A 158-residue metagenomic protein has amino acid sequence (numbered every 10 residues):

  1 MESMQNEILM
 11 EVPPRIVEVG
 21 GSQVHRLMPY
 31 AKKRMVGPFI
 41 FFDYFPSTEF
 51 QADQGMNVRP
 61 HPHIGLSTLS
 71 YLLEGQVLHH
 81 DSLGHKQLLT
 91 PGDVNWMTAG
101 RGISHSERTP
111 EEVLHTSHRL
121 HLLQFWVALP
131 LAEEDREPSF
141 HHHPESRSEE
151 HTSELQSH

Functional and structural regions predicted by a protein language model:
E2-Y71: N-terminal, Lys/Arg-enriched amphipathic/low-complexity engagement segments that precede the first folded domain
M28-Y30, P110-T116, R147-E149: A generic local secondary-structure boundary/capping motif
P62-V77, W126-P130: Short, conserved beta-strand element in jelly-roll/cupin
L69-P91, S106: A short beta-strand-loop-beta hairpin characteristic of the jelly-roll/cupin
A99-A132: Ligand-binding loop in jelly-roll beta-barrel domains
V127-S148: Long amphipathic alpha-helical segments that form oligomerization/scaffold cores
E149-S157: Conserved small/polar residues in nucleotide/adenosyl-binding loops
